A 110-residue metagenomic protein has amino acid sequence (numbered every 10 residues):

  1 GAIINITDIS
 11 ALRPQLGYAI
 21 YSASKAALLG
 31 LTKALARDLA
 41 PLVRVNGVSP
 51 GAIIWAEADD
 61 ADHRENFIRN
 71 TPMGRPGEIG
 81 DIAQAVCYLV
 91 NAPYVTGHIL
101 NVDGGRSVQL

Functional and structural regions predicted by a protein language model:
D8: Residue(s) in the substrate-gating loop at a strand-loop-helix junction that position the organic substrate next
R13-A19, G74: Active-site loop immediately N-terminal to the catalytic Tyr-X3-Lys motif of short-chain dehydrogenase/reductase
Y21, L29: Catalytic tyrosine of NAD(P)H-dependent dehydrogenase/reductases that use a Tyr as the general acid/base
S24, T32: Active-site helix of classical SDR
R37-P41: Alpha-helical segment proximal to the catalytic Tyr-Lys
R44-I54, N101-D103: Conserved SDR Rossmann-fold cofactor-binding beta-strand/turn motif
D62-D81: Catalytic Tyr-x(3-8)-Lys segment
E78-V102, S107: C-terminal substrate-recognition "lid" of short-chain dehydrogenase/reductases
